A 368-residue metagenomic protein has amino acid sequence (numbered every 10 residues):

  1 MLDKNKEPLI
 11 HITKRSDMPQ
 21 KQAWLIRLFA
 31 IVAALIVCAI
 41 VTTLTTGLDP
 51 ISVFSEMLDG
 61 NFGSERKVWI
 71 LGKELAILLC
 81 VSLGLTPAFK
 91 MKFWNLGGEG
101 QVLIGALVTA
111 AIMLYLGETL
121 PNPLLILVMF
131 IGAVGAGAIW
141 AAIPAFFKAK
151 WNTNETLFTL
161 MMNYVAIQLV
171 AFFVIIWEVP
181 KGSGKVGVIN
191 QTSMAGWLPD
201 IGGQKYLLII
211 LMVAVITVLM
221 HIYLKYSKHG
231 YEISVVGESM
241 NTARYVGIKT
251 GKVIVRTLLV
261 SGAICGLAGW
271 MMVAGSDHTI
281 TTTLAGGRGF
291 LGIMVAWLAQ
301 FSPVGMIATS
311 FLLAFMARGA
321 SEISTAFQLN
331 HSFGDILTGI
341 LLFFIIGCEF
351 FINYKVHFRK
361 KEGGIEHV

Functional and structural regions predicted by a protein language model:
M1-A33, V37-A39, L44, V218 (+3 more regions): Cytosolic-side transmembrane-helix boundaries in multi-pass membrane proteins
D17-L25, F89-G97, L120-V188, Y226 (+2 more regions): Short loop segments and helix-boundary regions at transmembrane helix junctions of multi-pass inner-membrane proteins
V32, L75-T86, L107, G135-I139 (+6 more regions): Hydrophobic alpha-helical segments embedded in the membrane of multi-pass proteins
T42-T43, N61-L116, F130, V134-T153 (+2 more regions): Single transmembrane alpha-helix segments in multi-pass membrane proteins
G47-S52, F89-A106, A149-F158, E232 (+4 more regions): Short, non-helical or kinked segments that cap or interrupt transmembrane helices
E155-Y226, T279, F333, G363-H367: Transmembrane helix-bundle core of multi-pass membrane transporters and related energy-transducing complexes
G202-T279, P303-V304: Helix-loop-helix "hairpin" substructures at the membrane interface of multi-pass membrane proteins
L259, C265, M271-G339: Transmembrane alpha-helical segments in multi-pass inner-membrane proteins
